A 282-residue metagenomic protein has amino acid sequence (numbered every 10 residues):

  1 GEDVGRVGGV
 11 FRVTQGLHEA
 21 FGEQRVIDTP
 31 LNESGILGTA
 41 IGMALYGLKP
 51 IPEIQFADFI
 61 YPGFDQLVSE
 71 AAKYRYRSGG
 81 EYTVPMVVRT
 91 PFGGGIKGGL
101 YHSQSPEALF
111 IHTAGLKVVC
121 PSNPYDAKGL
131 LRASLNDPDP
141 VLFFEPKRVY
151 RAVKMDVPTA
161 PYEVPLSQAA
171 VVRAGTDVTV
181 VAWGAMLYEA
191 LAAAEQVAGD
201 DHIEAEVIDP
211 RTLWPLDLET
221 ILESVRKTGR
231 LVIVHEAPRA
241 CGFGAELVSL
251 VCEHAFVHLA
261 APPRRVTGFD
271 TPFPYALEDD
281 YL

Functional and structural regions predicted by a protein language model:
G1-P140, F144: Thiamine diphosphate
D3-V4, V10-A20, E33, E81-R89 (+2 more regions): Thiamine diphosphate
